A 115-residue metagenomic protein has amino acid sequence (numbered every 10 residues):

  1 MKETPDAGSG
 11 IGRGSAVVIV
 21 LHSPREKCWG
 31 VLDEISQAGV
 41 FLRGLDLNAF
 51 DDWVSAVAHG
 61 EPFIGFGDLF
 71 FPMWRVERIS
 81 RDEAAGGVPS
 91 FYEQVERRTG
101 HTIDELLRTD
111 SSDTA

Functional and structural regions predicted by a protein language model:
K2-A115: Conserved RNA-binding domains used in RNP assembly and mRNA/RNA metabolism
